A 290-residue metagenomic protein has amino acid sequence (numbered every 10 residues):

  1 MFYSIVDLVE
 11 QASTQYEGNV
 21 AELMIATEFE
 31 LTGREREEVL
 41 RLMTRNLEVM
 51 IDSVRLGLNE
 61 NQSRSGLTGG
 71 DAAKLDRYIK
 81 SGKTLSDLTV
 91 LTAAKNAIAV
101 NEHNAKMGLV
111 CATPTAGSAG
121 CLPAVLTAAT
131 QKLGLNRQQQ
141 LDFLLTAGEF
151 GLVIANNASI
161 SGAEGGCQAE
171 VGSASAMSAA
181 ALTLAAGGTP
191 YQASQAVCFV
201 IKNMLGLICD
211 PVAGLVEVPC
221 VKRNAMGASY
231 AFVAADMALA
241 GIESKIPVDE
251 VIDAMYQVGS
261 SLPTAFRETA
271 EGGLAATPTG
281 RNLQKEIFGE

Functional and structural regions predicted by a protein language model:
M1-G108, K132, G241, V248-E290: Generic N-terminal targeting/processing segments that precede catalytic cores or assembly contacts
L85, A112-A119, Q131, L135-N136 (+1 more regions): Glycine- and small hydrophobic-enriched segments that form the cores of compact globular domains
D87-N104, Q139-A158, K202-P211, I246 (+2 more regions): Acidic-glycine-rich active-site phosphate/pyrophosphate-binding loop
M107-V125, A169-A174: Conserved phosphate/anionic-ligand binding catalytic regions in large, soluble enzymes, centered on
S118-T127, S175-A180, A228-A234: Well-ordered alpha-helical segments within folded domains of soluble proteins
P123-G134, L182-G187: Alpha-helical support elements that line or immediately flank enzyme active sites and cofactor-binding pockets
G148-M177, A181, N203-Y230: A structural-propensity feature for long, helix-poor, extended segments
L184-E290: Functionally critical mobile loop/hinge segments
